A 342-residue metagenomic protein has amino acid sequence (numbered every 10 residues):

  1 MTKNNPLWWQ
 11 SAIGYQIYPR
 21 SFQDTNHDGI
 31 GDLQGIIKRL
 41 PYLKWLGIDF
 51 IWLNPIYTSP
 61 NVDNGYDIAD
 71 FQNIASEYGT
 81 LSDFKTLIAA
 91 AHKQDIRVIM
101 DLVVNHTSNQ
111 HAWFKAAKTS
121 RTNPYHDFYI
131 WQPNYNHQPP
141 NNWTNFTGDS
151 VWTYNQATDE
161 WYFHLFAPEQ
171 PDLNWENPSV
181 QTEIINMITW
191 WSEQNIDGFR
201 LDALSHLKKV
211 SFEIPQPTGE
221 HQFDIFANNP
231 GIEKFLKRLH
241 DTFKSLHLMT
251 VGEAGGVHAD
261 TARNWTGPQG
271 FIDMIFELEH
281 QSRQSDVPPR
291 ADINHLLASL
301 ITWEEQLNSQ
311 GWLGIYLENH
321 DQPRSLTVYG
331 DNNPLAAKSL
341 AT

Functional and structural regions predicted by a protein language model:
M1-T342: Active-site and adjacent substrate-binding regions of carbohydrate-active enzymes
